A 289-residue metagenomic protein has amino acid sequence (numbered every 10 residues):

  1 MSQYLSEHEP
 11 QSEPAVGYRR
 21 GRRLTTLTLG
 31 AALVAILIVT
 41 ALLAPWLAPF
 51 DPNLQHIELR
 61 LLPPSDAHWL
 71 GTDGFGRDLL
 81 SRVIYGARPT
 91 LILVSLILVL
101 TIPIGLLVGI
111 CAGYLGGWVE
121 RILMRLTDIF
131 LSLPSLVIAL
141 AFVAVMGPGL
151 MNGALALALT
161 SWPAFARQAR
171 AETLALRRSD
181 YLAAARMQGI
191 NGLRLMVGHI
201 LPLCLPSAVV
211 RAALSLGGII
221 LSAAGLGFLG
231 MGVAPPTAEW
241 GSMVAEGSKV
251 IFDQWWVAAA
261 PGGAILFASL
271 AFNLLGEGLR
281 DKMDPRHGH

Functional and structural regions predicted by a protein language model:
Q3-S6, P10-F50, C204: N-terminal signal-anchor/first transmembrane alpha helix
L29-L43, L96, L100, I104 (+6 more regions): Lipid-exposed faces of alpha-helical membrane segments in multi-pass integral membrane proteins
P45-S81: Short membrane-interfacial helix/loop motifs at transmembrane-helix boundaries
W69, D73, L79, I104 (+3 more regions): Generic hydrophobic transmembrane alpha-helix motif, especially the helices
L79-Y114: Transmembrane alpha-helix signature in integral membrane proteins
L131, F142-V145, L157, E172-T173 (+2 more regions): Glycine-rich helix-loop "coupling/hinge" segments at transmembrane-helix boundaries in multipass transporters
T160, L205-L216, W255-H289: C-terminal transmembrane helix and the adjacent membrane-cytosol boundary/short C-terminal tail of inner/organellar
